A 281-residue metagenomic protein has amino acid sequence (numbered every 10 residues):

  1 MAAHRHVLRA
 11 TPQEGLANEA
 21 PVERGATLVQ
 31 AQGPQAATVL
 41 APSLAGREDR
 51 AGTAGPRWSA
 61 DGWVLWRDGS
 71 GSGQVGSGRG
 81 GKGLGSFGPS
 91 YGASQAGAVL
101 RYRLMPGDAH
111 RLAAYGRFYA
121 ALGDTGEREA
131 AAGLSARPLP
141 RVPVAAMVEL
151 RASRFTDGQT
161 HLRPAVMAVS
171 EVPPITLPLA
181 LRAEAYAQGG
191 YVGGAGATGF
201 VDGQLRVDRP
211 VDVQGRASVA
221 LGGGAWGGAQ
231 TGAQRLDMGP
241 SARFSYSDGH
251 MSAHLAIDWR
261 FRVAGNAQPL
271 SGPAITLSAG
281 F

Functional and structural regions predicted by a protein language model:
M1-A51: Cleavable N-terminal export/targeting peptides
H4-H6, H110, R128, H161 (+2 more regions): Histidine (H) residue identity feature
L40, L44-G97, R101-S218, A229-D237 (+2 more regions): Outer-membrane pore/translocation modules
G80-L84, G223-A225, D258: Extracytoplasmic loops and strand-loop junctions of Gram-negative outer membrane beta-barrel proteins
S218-A220, S252: Active-site lining segments that contact anionic ligands and/or coordinate catalytic metals
G227, D237-F281: Long, ordered, amphipathic alpha-helical scaffolds
